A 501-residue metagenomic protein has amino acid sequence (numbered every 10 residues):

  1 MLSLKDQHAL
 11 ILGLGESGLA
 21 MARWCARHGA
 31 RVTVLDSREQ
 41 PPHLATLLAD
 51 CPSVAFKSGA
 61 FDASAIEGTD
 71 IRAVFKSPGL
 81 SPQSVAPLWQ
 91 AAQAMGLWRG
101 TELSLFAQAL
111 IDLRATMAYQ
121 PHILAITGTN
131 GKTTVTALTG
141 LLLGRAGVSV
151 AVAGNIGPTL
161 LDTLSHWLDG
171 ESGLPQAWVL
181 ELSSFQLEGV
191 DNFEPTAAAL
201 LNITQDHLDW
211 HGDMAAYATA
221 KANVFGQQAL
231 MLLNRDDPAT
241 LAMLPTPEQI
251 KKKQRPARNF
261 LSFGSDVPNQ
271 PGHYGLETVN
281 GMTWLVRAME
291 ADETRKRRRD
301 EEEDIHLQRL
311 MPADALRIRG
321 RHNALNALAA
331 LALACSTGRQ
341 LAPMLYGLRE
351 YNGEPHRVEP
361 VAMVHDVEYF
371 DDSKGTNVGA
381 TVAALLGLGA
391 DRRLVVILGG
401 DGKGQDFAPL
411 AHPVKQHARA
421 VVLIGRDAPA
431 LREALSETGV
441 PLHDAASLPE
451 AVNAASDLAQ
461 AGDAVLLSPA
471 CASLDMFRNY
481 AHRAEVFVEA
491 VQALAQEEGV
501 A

Functional and structural regions predicted by a protein language model:
M1-Q108, E433: N-terminal leader/targeting and accessory segments in enzymes
L2-S3, H8, M21-H28, L310-A418 (+1 more regions): Nucleotide phosphate-binding/pyrophosphate-handling subdomain across enzymes that bind or process nucleotide phosphates
G15, R38, I156, D237 (+2 more regions): Residues in the short beta-alpha loop(s) of Rossmann-like NAD(P)-binding domains
W24-R27, A65-T69, P78, P82-R235 (+4 more regions): Phosphate-binding loop of NTP-binding sites
C25, V74, I126, N155 (+12 more regions): Residue-level signal for inorganic ion chemistry
R31-S37, L232-R235, V395-L398, H417-R426: Short internal beta-strands
D36, K57-F61, G100-A107, G154 (+4 more regions): Beta-strand->loop->alpha-helix junctions that form or flank phosphate-binding loops in nucleotide-handling enzymes
A408-D463, G499-A501: C-terminal helical cap/extension that packs against the catalytic core of soluble nucleotide-cofactor enzymes
